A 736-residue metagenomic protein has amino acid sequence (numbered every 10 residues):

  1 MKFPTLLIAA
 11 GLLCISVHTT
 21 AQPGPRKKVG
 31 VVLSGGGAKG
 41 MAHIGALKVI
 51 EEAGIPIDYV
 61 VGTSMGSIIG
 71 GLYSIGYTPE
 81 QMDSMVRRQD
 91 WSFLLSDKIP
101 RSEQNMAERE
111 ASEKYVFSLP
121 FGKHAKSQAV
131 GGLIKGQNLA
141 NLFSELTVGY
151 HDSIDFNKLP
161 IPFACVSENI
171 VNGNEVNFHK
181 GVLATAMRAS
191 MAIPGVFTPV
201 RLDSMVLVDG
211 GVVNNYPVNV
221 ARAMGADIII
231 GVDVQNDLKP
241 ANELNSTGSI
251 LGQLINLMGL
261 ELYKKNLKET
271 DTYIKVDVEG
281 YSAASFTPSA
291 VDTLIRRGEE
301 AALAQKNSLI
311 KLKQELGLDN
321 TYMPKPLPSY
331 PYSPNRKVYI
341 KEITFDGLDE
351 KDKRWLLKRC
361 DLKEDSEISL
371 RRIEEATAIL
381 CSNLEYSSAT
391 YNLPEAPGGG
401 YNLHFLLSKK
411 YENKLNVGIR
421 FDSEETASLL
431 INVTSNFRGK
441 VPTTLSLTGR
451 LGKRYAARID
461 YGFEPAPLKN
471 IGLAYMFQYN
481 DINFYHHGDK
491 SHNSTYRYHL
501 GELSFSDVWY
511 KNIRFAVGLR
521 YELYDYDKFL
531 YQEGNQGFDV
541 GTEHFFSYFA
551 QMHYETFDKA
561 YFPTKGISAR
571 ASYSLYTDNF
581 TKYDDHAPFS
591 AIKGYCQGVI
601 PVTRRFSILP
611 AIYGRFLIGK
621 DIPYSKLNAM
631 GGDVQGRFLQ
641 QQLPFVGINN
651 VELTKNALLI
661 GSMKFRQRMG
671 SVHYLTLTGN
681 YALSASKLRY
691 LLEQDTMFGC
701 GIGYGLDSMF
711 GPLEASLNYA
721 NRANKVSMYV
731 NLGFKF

Functional and structural regions predicted by a protein language model:
M1-L7: Bacterial N-terminal signal peptides that target proteins for export
S16-H18: N-terminal signal peptide c-region/cleavage motif recognized by signal peptidases
A21-T63, G71-A378, S382-E395, G399 (+1 more regions): Patatin-like phospholipase
R371, S388-F557, Y561, M630-P644 (+4 more regions): Gram-negative/organellar outer-membrane beta-barrel architecture
K414-I419, F549-H553, F557-M669: C-terminal outer-membrane beta-barrel translocator/porin domains of Gram-negative envelope proteins and their
I513, R604-F606, H673: Secondary-structure transition into beta-strands, especially the periplasmic turns and strand N-termini that construct
K664-M697: C-terminal hydrophobic structural anchor segments that stabilize assembly/packing rather than catalytic chemistry
